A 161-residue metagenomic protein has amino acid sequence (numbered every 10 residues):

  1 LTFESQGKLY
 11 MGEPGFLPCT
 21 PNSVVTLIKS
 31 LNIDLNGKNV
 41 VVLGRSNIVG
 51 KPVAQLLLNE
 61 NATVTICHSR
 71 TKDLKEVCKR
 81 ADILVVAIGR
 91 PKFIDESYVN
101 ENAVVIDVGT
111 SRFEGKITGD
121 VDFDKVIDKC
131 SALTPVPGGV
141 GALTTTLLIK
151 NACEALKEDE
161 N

Functional and structural regions predicted by a protein language model:
L1-L17: Phosphate/diphosphate ligand-binding glycine-rich loop within oxidoreductases
L1-Q6, I106-E160: Rossmann-fold NAD(P)-binding glycine/threonine-rich loop
P14-V104, K116-D124: Glycine-rich phosphate/diphosphate-binding loop of Rossmann-like nucleotide-binding domains
